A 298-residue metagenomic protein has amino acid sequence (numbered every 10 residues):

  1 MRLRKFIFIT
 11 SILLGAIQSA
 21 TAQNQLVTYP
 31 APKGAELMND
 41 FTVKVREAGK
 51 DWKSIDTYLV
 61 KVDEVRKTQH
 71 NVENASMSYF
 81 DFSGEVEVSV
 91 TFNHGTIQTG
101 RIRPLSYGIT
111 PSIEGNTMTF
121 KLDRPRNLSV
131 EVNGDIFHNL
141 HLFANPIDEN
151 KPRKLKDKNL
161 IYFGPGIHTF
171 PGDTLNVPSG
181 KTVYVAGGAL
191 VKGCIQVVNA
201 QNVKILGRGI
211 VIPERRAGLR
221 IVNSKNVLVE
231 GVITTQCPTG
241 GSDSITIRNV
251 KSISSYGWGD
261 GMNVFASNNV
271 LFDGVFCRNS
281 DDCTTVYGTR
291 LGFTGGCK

Functional and structural regions predicted by a protein language model:
M1-K5: Positively charged n-region of N-terminal signal peptides that target proteins for export
I7-A16: Bacterial N-terminal signal peptides
A20-S179, K192-G193, E214: Extracellular "leader-to-stem" segments immediately downstream of a signal peptide or signal-anchor in secreted/lumenal
S106, N199-R220, R248-D260, D282-G292: Acidic/polar low-complexity surface segments
M118-L122, H168-T182, L190-L206, I212-V229 (+2 more regions): Extracellular beta-strand-rich solenoid/capping regions of secreted or surface-exposed proteins that bind or remodel
V177, V183-A186, V203-G207, V227-V229 (+3 more regions): All-beta strand scaffolds that present successive hydrophobic residues in beta-strands
G188-V191, G207-R215, V232-T235, V250-W258 (+2 more regions): Beta-strand-rich solenoid/repeat architectures in extracellular/passenger domains of polysaccharide-targeting enzymes
V264-N268, D273-S280, T285-K298: WD40 beta-propeller repeat blades
